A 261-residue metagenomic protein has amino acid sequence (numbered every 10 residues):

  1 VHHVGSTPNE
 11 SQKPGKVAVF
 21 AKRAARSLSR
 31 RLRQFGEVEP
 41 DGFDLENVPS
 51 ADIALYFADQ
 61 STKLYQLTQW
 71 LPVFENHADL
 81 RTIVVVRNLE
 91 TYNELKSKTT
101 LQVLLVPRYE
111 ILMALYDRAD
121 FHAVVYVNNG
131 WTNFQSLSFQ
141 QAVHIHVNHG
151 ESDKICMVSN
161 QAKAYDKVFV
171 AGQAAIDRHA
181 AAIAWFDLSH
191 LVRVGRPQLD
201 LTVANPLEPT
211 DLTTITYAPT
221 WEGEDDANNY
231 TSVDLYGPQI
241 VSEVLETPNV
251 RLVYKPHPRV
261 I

Functional and structural regions predicted by a protein language model:
V1-S50: Membrane-proximal basic amphipathic "stem/tether" segments
A21-R30, G130-S138, R196, N228-V233: Short, mixed-charge, low-aromatic patches
P40-V48, S159-N160, T202-P209: Short boundary motifs at domain starts and secondary-structure transition points
G42-F43, V147-S152, T213: Short hydrophobic/aromatic-rich motifs at helix boundaries and adjacent loops
V48, K96, F139-Q140, E208-T210: A generic structural signal for short, non-catalytic loop/turn and secondary-structure boundary residues
P49-I53, L212-I215: Nucleotide donor/acceptor-binding cores
Y56-L64, T68-L199: Active-site and donor-binding regions of nucleotide-sugar-utilizing enzymes
T62-A78, L199-I261: Conserved catalytic-core segment of nucleotide-activated headgroup transferases in glycan assembly
